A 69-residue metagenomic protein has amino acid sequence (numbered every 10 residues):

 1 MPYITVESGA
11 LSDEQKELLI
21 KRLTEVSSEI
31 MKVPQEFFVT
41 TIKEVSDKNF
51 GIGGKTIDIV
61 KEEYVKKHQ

Functional and structural regions predicted by a protein language model:
P2-Q69: A domain-level signal for the structural core that forms small-molecule/cofactor-binding pockets and catalytic centers
